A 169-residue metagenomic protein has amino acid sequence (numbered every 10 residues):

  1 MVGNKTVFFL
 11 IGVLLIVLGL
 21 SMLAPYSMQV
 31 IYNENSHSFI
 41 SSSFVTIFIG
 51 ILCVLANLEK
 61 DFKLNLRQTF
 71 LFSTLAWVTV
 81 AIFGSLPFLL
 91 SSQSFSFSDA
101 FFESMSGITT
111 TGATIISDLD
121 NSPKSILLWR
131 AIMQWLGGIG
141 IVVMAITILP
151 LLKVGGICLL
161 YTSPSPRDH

Functional and structural regions predicted by a protein language model:
M1-D99: N-terminal alpha-helical transmembrane segments of multi-pass membrane transport and channel/translocase proteins
G12, S21, F83-G137: P-loop potassium selectivity filter motif centered on the GYG triad
L23, N121, L149-L151: Single-residue recognition of alpha-helix boundary sites
M133-V154: Transmembrane alpha-helical segments in integral membrane proteins
I157: Extended, charge-enriched "interface" segments that sit outside catalytic cores
Y161-H169: Single conserved hydrophobic/aromatic residue that forms the stacking wall/gate of nucleotide- or nucleobase-binding
